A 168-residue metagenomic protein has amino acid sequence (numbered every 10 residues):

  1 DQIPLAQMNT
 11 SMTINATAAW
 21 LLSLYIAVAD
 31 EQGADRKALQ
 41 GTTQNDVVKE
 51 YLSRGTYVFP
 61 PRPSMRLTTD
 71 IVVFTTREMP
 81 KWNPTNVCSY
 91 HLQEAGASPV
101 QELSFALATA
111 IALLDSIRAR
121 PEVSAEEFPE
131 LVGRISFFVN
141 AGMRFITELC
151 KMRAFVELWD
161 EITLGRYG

Functional and structural regions predicted by a protein language model:
D1-E148: Catalytic alpha/beta active-site cores
M143, I162-T163: Well-ordered alpha-helical scaffold segments within catalytic/enzyme domains
K151-M152: Composition- and surface-driven signal marking solvent-exposed, interaction-prone regions in large proteins
L164-G168: Short, intrinsically disordered, charge-balanced linker/junction segments flanking boundaries in proteins
